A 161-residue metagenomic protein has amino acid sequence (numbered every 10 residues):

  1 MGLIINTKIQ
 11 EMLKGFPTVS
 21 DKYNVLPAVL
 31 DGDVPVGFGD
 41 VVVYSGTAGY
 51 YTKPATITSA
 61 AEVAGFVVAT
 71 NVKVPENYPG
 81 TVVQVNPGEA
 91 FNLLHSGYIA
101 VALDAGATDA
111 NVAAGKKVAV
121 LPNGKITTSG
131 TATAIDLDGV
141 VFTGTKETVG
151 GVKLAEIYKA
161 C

Functional and structural regions predicted by a protein language model:
M1-C161: Surface-exposed, low-hydrophobicity beta-strand/loop segments enriched in small/polar/acidic residues
